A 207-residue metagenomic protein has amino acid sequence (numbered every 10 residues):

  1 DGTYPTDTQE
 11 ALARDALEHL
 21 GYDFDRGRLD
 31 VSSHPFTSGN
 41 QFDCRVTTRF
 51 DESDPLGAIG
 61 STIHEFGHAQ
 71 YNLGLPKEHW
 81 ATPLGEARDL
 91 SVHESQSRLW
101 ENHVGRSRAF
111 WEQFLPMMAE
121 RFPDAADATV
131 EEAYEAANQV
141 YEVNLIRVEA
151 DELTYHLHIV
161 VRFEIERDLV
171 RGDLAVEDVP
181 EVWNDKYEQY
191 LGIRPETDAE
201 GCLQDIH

Functional and structural regions predicted by a protein language model:
D1-P55: Contiguous, non-catalytic segments that form substrate-binding/exosite surfaces or channel walls
P5, S38-F42, D51-I59, R88-H93 (+5 more regions): Secondary-structure capping and boundary motifs in well-ordered enzyme cores
L17-Y22, G67, Y71-L75, E101-A109 (+2 more regions): Hydrophobic/aromatic-lined pockets within catalytic cores
R28-D30, L84, E112-M118: Beta-strand segments within the central parallel beta-sheet cores of soluble alpha/beta enzyme folds
S33-D43, A69-P76, E131-V140, P195-C202: Active-site-adjacent bridging/hinge elements
V46-E52, E78-D89: Short helix/strand-bridging catalytic loops that position acidic/His residues to coordinate divalent metals and engage
G57-K77, E94-E101: Active-site recognition of the HExxH zinc-binding catalytic motif
R106-H207: Long, amphipathic alpha-helical stalk/connector segments used for oligomerization, subunit docking, or mechanical
